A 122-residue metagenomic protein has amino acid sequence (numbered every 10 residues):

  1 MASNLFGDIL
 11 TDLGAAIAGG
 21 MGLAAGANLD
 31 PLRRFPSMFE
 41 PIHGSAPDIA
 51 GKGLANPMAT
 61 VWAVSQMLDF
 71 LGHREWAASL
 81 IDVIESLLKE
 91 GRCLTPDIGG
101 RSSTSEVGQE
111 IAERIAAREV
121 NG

Functional and structural regions predicted by a protein language model:
A2-R92: Glycine-rich phosphate/nucleotide-binding loop
R74, S79, V83-G122: Glycine-rich phosphate/pyrophosphate-binding loop and the adjoining helix
